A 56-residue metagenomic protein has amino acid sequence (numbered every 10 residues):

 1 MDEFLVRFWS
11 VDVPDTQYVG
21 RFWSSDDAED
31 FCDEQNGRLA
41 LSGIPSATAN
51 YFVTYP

Functional and structural regions predicted by a protein language model:
M1-F4, C32-N36: Short amphipathic alpha-helical surface micro-motifs
M1-Y18, I44-S46, V53: Short aromatic-glycine-(Arg/Gly/Cys) micro-motifs in beta-strand/loop hairpins
F8, F22, N36-L39: Positively charged, low-complexity intrinsically disordered regions
P14-E29: A short, exposed loop/beta-hairpin motif centered on an aromatic-Gly-Thr core
D33-P56: Short, mixed-charge low-complexity intrinsically disordered segments
